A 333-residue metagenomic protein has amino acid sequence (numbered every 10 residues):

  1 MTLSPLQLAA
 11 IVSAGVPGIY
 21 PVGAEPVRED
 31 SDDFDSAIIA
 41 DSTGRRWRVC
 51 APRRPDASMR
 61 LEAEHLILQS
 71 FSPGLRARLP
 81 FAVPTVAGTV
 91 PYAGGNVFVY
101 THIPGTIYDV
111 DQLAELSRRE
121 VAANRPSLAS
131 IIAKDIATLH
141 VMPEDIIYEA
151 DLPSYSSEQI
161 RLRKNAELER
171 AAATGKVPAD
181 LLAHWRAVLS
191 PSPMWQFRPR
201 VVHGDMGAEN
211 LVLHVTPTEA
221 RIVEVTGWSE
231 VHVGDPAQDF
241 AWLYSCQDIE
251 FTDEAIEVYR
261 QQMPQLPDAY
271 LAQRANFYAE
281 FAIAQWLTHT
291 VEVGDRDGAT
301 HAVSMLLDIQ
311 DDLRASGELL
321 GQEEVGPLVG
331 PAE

Functional and structural regions predicted by a protein language model:
T2-V16, Y20, D33-D35, W47 (+2 more regions): Phosphate/pyrophosphate-binding loops and the adjoining catalytic core of nucleotide-dependent enzymes
S4-I19, E144-H203: An alpha-helical support segment within catalytic cores of ATP-dependent transferases
E25-D151: ATP-binding pocket architecture of kinase catalytic cores
S31-A40, L189-Q238: Active-site acidic catalytic loop and adjacent metal/ATP-binding pocket of ATP-dependent phosphoryl transfer enzymes
Y92, Y100-V121, V141, L162-A171 (+3 more regions): A glycine-centered beta->alpha junction motif in the catalytic cores of kinase/phosphotransferase enzymes
L128-I131, V177-H184, G298-I309: Extended, well-ordered alpha-helical scaffold segments
P236-L266, A279-R296: Active-site activation/catalytic loop segments of kinase-like enzymes and analogous catalytic loops in related
Q285-E333: ATP/Mg2+ or Mg2+-diphosphate-binding catalytic cores that bind nucleotide phosphates or diphosphates via glycine-rich
